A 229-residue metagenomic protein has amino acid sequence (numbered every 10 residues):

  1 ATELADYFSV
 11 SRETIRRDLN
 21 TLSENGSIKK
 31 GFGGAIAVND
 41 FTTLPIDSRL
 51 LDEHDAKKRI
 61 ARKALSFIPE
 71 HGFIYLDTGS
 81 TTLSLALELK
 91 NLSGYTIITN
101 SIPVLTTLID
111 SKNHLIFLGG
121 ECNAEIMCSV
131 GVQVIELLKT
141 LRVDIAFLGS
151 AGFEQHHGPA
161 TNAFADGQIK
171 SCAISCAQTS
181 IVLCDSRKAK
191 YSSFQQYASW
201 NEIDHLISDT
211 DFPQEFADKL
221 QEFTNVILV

Functional and structural regions predicted by a protein language model:
A1-T2, S9-R12, E24, L105-V229: Conserved phosphate- and dinucleotide-binding cores of soluble alpha/beta proteins, encompassing both enzyme active
T2-T78, A86-G94, I98, I102 (+1 more regions): HTH-adjacent hinge/linker in prokaryotic transcriptional regulators
V38-D40, G79, L118, S150-A151: Generic beta-structure capping elements
T82: Conserved SAM/SAH-binding loop
